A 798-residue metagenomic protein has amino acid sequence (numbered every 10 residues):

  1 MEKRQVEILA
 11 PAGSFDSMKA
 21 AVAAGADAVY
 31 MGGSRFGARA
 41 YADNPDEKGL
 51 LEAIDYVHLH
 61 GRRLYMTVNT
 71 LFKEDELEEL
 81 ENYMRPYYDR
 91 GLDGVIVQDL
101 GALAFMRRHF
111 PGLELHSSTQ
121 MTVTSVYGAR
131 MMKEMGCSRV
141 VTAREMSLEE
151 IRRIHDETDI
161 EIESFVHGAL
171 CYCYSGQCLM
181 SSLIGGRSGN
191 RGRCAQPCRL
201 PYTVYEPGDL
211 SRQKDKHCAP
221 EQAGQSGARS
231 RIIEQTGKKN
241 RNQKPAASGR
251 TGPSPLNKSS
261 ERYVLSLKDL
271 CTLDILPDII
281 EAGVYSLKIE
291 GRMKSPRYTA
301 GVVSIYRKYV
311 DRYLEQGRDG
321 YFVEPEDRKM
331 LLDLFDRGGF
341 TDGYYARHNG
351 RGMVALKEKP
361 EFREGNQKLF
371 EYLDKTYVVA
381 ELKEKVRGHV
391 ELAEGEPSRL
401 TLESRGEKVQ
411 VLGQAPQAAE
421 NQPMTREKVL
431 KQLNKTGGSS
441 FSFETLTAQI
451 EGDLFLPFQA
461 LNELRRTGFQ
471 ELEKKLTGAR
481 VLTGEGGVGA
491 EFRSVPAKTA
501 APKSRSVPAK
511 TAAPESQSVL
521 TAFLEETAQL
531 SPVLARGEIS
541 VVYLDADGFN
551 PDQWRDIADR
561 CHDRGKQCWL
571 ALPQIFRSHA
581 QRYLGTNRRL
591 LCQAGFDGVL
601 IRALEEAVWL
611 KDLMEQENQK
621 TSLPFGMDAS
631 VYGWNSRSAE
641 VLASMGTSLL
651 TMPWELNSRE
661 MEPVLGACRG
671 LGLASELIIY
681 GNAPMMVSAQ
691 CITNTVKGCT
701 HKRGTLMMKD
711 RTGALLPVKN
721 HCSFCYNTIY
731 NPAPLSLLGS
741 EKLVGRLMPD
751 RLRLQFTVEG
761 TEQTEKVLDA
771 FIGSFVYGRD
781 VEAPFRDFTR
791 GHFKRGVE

Functional and structural regions predicted by a protein language model:
M1-A23, A28-R39, A53-I54, H60-Y88 (+5 more regions): Surface-exposed amphipathic alpha-helical tracts and adjacent flexible/coil segments at the periphery of soluble enzymes
P45-L50: Glycine-rich, highly charged phosphate/nucleotide-binding loops
L100-A104: A mid-sequence interfacial segment
T122, Y632-G633: Beta/alpha (TIM)-barrel catalytic core signal, keyed to glycine-rich beta->alpha loops juxtaposed to Asp/Glu that bind
